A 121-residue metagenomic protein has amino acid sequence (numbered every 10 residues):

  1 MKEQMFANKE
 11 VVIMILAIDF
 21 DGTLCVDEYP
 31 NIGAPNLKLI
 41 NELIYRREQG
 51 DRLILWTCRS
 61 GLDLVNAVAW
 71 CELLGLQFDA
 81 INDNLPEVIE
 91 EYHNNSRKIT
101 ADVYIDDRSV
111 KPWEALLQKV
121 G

Functional and structural regions predicted by a protein language model:
M1-G121: HAD-like aspartate-dependent phosphatase fold
